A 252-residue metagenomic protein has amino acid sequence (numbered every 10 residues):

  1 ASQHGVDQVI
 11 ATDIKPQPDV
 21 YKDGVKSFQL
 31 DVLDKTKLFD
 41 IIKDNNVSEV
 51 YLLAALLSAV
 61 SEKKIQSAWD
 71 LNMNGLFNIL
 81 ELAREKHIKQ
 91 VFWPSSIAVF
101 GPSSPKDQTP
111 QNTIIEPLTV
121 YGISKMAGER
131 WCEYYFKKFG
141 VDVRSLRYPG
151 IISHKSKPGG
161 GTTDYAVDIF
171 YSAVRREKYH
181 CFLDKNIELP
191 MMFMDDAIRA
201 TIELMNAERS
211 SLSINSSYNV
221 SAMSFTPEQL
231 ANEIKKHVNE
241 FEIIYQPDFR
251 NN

Functional and structural regions predicted by a protein language model:
K22-D34: Rossmann-fold cofactor-recognition segment
S27, A68-L71, A83, V91: A hydrophobic alpha-helix adjacent to the NAD(P)-binding/active-site core of NAD(P)-dependent oxidoreductases, strongly
V32-L71: NAD(P)H-binding glycine-rich loop region in Rossmannoid oxidoreductase-like domains and their noncatalytic homologs
F77-V120: Conserved Rossmann-fold NAD(P)-dependent oxidoreductase catalytic core, especially the SDR/UDP-sugar
S95-S96, E129-K155: Conserved beta-loop-beta element that borders a ligand/cofactor-binding pocket
S124: Active-site helix of classical SDR
Y148-P158, D168-M192, D196: A conserved pocket-lining segment of Rossmann-fold NAD(P)-dependent short-chain dehydrogenase/reductase
F182-K185, L189-N252: C-terminal substrate-binding subdomain of Rossmann-fold SDR/epimerase-dehydratase oxidoreductases
